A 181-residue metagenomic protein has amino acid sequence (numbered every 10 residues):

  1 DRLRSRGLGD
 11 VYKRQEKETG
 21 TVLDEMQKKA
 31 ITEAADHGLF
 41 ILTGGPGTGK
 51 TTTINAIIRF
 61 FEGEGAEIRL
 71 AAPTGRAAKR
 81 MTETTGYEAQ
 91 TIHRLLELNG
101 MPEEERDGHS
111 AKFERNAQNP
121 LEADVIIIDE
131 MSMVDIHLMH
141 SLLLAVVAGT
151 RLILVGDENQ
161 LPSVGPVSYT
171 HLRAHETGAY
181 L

Functional and structural regions predicted by a protein language model:
R2-Y12, H171, G178-L181: Single conserved hydrophobic/aromatic residue that forms the stacking wall/gate of nucleotide- or nucleobase-binding
S5-R6, D10-G45: Pre-Walker A segment
G49: Conserved glycine(s) of the Walker
T53: Hydrophobic positions on the alpha1 helix immediately C-terminal to the Walker A/P-loop
F60, E64-A66, A72-R80, T84 (+4 more regions): Conserved helicase motor core of SF1/SF2 NTP-dependent helicases
Q90: Short beta-to-alpha loop/turn elements within the nucleotide-binding domains of ABC transporters
R106-P120: Conserved alpha-helical scaffold flanking the Walker A/P-loop in AAA+ ATPase domains
